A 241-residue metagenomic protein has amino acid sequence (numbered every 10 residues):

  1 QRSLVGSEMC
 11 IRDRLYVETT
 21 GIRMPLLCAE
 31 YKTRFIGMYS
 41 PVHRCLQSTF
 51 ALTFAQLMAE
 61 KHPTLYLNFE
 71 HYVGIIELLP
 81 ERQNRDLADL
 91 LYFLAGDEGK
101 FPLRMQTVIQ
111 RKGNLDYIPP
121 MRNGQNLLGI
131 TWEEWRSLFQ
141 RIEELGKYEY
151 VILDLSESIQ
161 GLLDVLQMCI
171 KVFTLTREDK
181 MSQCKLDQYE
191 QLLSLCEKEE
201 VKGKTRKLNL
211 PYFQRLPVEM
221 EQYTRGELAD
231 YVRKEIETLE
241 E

Functional and structural regions predicted by a protein language model:
Q1-D13: Single conserved hydrophobic/aromatic residue that forms the stacking wall/gate of nucleotide- or nucleobase-binding
S7, G37-Y39, L67, P119-P120 (+2 more regions): Conserved beta-strand segments of the P-loop GTPase G domain that flank and frequently precede/overlap
G21-A29: Pre-Walker A adenine-sensing motif
K32-Y72, L79: Walker A/P-loop phosphate-binding motif and the immediately C-terminal alpha-helix
K61-Y117: Phosphate-binding loop that captures ATP/GTP phosphates
M105, K112, Y117-L163: Phosphate-binding/switch loop-helix module in NTP-utilizing enzymes
Q140-T224: Conserved catalytic-core segment of NTP-binding enzymes
M220-E241: NTP-binding/hydrolysis catalytic cores, primarily Walker-type P-loop NTPases
